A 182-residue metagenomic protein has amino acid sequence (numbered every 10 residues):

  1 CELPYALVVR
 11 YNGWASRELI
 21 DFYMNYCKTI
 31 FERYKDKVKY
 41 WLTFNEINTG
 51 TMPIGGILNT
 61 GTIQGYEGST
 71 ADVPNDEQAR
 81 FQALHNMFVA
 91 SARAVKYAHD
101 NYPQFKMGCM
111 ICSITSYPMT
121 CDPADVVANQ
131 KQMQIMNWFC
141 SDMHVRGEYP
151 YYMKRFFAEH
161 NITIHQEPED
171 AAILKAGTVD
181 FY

Functional and structural regions predicted by a protein language model:
C1-F181: Active-site region of glycoside hydrolase catalytic domains
